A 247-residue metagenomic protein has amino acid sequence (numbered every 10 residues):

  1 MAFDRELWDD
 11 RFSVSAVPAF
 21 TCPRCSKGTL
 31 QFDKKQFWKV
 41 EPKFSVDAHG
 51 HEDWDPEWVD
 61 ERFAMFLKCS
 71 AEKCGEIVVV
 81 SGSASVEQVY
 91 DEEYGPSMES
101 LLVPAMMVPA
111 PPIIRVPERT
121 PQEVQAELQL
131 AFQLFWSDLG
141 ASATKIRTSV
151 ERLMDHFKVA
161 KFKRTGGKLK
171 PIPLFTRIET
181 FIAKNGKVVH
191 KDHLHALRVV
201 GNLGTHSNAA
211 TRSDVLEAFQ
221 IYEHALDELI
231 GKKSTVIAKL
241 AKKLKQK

Functional and structural regions predicted by a protein language model:
A2-L7, R24-W58: Short recognition patches in nucleic-acid-associated and regulatory proteins
W8-V17, E57-F63: Short, flexible, mixed-charge glycine/proline-rich loop motifs that serve as phosphate/nucleic-acid-contacting
C22-C25, C69-E72: Short cysteine-rich clusters marking metal-coordination/redox-active sites
A71-E72, E76-E123: Helix-loop junctions and short alpha-helical segments
A105-M107, D155-V199: Short, charged amphipathic alpha-helical segments flanked by flexible coils
T120-L139: A long, hydrophobic alpha-helical segment
V189-K247: Charge-enriched, short contiguous segments at helix-coil
